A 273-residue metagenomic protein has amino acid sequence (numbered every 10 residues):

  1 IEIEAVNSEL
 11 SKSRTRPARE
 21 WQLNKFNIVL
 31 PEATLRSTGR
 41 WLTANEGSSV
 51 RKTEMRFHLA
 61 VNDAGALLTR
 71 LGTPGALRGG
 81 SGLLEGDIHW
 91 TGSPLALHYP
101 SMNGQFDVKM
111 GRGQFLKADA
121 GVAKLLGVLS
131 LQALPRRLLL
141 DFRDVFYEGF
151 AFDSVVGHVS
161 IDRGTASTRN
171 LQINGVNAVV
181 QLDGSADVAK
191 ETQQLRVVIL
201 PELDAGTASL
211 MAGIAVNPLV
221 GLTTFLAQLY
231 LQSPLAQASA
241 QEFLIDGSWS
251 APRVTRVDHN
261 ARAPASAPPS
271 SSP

Functional and structural regions predicted by a protein language model:
E2-N7, A18-D246, A261: Small-residue helix/turn framework positions
V6-S11, G111, P264, P268-S272: Intrinsically disordered, low-complexity segments
K12-P17: Low-complexity, intrinsically disordered segments with a bias for serine/threonine
A240, L244-P273: Gram-negative outer-membrane assembly/targeting C-terminal domains
